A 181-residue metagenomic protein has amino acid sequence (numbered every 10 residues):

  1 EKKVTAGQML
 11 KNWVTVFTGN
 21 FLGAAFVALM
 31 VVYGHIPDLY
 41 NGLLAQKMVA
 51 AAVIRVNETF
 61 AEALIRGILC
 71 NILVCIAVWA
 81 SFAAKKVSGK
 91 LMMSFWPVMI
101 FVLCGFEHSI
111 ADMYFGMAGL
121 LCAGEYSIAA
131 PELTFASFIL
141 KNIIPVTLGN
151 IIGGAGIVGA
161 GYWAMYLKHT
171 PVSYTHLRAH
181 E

Functional and structural regions predicted by a protein language model:
E1, G7-Y33, V74-F82, F106-W163: A structural feature that tracks compact, well-ordered secondary-structure segments with a strong bias toward
P37-F60: Membrane-interface interhelical connector segments
E58-A63, K141-N142: Short alpha-helical transmembrane interface motifs in multi-pass membrane proteins
L64-L69: Membrane-interface loop-to-helix entry segments
K85-I100: Internal alpha-helical transmembrane segments of multi-pass membrane proteins
F101-G105: Alpha-helical transmembrane segments of multi-pass membrane proteins
Y166-S173: Membrane-interface capping segments at transmembrane-helix boundaries
T175-E181: Conserved small/polar residues in nucleotide/adenosyl-binding loops
